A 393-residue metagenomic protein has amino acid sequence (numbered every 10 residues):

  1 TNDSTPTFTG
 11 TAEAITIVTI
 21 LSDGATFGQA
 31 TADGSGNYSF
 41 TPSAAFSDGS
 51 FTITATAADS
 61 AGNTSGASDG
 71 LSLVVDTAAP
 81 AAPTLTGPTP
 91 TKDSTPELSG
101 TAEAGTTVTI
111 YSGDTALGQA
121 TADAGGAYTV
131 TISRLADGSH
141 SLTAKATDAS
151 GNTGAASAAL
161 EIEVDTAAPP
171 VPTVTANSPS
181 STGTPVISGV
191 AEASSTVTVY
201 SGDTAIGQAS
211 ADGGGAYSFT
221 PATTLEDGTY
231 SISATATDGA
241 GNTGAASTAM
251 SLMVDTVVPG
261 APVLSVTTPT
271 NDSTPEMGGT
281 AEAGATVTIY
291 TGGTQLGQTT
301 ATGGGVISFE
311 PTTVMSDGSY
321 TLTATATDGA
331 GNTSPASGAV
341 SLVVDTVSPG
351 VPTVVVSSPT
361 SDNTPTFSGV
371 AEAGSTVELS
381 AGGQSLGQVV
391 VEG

Functional and structural regions predicted by a protein language model:
T1, A78-D93, A168-T182, V257-D272 (+1 more regions): Short, solvent-exposed loop/edge segments of extracellular or virion-exposed proteins
S4-F8, S94-L98, G183-I187, S273-M277 (+1 more regions): Structural beta-strand segments of beta-rich domains
T11-I17, T101-T107, V190-T196, T280-T286 (+1 more regions): Short proline/glycine-enriched turn/loop motifs at strand-loop junctions of beta-rich domains
G36-F40, G126-V130, G215-F219, G305-F309: Short strand-edge motifs at loop-to-beta-strand transitions and within beta-strands of extracellular beta-rich domains
P42-S50, I132-S139, A222-T229, P311-S319: Surface-exposed, short loops/turns at beta-strand junctions within beta-sandwich domains
D69-A79, A158-A168, T248-V258, G331 (+2 more regions): Flexible, low-complexity linkers/stalks enriched in Thr/Pro that connect modular domains
